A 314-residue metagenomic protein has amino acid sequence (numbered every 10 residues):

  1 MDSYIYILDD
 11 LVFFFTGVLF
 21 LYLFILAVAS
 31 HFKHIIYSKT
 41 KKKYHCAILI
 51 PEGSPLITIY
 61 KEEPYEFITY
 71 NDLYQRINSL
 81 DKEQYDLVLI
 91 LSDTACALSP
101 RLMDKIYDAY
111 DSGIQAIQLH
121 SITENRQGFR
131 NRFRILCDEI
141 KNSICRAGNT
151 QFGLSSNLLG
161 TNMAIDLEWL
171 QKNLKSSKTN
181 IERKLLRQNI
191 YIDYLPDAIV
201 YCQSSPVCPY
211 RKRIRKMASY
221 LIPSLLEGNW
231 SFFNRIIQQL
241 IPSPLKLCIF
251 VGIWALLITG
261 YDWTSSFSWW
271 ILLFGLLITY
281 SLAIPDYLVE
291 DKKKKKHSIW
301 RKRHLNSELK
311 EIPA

Functional and structural regions predicted by a protein language model:
F14, V28-K43, Q238-P313: Membrane-embedded multi-pass helical conduit in multi-pass membrane proteins, especially envelope-biosynthetic
A27-E66, D81-K82: N-terminal signal-anchor transmembrane helix
R76-L87: Active-site nucleotide-sugar/metal-binding loop of Leloir-type enzymes
S92-D108: Acidic donor-binding/catalytic loop of UDP-sugar-dependent glycosyltransferases, especially processive GT2
I106-K175, R215: Long helical/loop segments within the catalytic core of UDP-sugar-dependent glycosyltransferases, especially the large
A116, E124, A164, Y191-P196 (+1 more regions): Conserved active-site beta-strand element of glycosyltransferases/polysaccharide synthases
C137-I144, S205-E227, K302-E308: Catalytic core of nucleotide-sugar-dependent glycosyltransferases
W169-P196, C208-P209: A short, conserved alpha-helix in the catalytic core of glycosyltransferases
